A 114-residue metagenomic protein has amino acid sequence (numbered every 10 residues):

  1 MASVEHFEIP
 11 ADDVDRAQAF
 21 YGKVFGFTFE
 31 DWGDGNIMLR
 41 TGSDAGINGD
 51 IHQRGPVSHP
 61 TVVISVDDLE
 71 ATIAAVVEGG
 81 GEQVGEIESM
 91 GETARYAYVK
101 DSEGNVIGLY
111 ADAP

Functional and structural regions predicted by a protein language model:
M1-Q18, A45-G46, P60-I64, A111-P114: N-terminal beta-strand motif that seeds the catalytic metal site of vicinal oxygen chelate
M1-S3, R54-H59, M90-G91: Short glycine-enriched loop/turn motifs at secondary-structure junctions
I9, I73-A74, G79-P114: Vicinal oxygen chelate
Y21: Catalytic core of tubulin tyrosine ligase-like
V24-F29, G80-E82: Conserved acetyl-CoA-binding loop of GNAT-fold acetyltransferases
F27-H59, V106-A111: Conserved short beta-strand elements that form part of the metal-binding/catalytic scaffold of enzyme active sites
I37, P60, T93-A97: Short beta-strand micro-motifs in enzyme catalytic cores
H59, L69-A75: Residue-level hotspots at or immediately adjacent to binding/recognition sites across diverse folds
